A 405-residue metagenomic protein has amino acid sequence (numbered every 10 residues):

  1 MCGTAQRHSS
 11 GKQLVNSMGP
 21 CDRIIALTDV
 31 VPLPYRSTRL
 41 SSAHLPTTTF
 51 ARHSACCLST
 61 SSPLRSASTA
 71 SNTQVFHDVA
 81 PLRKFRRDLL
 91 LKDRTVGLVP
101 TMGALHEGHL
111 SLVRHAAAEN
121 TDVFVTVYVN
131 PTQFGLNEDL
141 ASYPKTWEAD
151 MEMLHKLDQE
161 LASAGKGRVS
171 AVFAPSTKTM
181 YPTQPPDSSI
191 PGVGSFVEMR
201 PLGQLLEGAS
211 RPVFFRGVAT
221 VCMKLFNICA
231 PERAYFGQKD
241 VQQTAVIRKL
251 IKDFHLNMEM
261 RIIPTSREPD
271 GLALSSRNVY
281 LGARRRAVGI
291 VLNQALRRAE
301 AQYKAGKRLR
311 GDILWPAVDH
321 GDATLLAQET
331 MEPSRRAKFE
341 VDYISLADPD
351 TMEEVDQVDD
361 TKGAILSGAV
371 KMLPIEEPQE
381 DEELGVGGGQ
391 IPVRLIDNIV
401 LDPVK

Functional and structural regions predicted by a protein language model:
M1-A70: N-terminal mitochondrial targeting presequence
H53, C57-E353, Q357-V358, I375-G388 (+2 more regions): Nucleotidyltransferase catalytic core that binds NTPs
S367-K371: Long, charged alpha-helical interface segments
